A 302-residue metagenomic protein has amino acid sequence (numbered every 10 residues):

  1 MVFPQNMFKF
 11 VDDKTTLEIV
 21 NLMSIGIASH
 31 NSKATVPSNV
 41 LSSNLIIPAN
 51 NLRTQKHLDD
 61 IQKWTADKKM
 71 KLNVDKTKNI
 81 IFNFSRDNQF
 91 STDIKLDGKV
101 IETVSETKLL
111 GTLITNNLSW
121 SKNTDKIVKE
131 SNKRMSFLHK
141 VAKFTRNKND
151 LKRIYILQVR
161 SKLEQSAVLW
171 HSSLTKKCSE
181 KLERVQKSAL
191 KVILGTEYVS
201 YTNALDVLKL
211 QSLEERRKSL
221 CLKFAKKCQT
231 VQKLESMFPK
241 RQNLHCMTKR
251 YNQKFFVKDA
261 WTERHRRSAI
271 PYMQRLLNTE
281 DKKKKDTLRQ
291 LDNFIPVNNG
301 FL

Functional and structural regions predicted by a protein language model:
M1-P4, S119, A269: Conserved pre-motif C helix in the palm subdomain of viral-like polymerases
M1-S43: Active-site palm subdomain of RNA-directed nucleic acid polymerases
M7, I47-T54, L58, L72 (+3 more regions): Hydrophobic packing residues in well-ordered alpha-helices of helical domains and bundles
N39-S42, D67, D75, L163-K177 (+1 more regions): Charged boundary/loop elements
I46, K56, K63, M70-S105: Short, conserved micro-motifs composed of acidic
Q62-I81, K108, C178-K249: Short, charged alpha-helical motifs in flexible N/C-terminal segments and linkers
K99-L169: Basic, alpha-helical interaction scaffolds
H139-R153, W170-K177, Y201-S212: Acidic, serine/threonine- and proline-rich low-complexity regulatory regions
